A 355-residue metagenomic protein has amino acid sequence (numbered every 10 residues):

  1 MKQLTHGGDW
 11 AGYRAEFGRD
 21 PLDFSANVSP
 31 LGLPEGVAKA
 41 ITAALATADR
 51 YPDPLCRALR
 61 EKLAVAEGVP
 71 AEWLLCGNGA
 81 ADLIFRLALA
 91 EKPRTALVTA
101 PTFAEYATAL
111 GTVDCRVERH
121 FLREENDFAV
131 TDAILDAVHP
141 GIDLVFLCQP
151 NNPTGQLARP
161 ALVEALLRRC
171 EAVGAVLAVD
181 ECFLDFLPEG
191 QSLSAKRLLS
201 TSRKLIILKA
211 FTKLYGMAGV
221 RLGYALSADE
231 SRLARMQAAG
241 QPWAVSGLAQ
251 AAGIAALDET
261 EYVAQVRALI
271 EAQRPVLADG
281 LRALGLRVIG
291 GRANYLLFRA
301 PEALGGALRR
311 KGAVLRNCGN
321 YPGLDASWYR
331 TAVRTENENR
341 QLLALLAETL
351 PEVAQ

Functional and structural regions predicted by a protein language model:
M1-R50, G141: N-terminal "arm"/small-domain region of PLP-dependent enzymes with the aminotransferase-like
G32-P34, L55, K204-I289: PLP-dependent aminotransferase class I/II
P52, A64-R86: Short loop-beta-helix segment that forms the pyridoxal 5′-phosphate
A90-G111: Conserved PLP-anchoring active-site segment centered on the Schiff-base-forming lysine
V113, A172-V173, S202, L284: Helix C-cap/helix->beta junction micro-motif
E118, E124-E189: Active-site phosphate-binding strand-loop segment of PLP-dependent enzymes
A161, R310-K311, N320-Q355: PLP-dependent enzyme catalytic core of the Aspartate aminotransferase-like
I270-E271, L281-G312: Conserved PLP-binding catalytic core of the aspartate aminotransferase-like
